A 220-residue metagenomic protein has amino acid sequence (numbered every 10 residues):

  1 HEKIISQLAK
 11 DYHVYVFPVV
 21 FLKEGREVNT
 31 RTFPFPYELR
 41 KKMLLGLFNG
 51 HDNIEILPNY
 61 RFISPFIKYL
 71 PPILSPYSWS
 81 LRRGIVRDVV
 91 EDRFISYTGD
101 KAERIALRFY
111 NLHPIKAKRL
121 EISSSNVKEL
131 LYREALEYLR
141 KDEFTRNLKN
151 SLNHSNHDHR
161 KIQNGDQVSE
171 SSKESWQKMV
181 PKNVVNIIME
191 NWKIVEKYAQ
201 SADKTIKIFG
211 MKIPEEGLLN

Functional and structural regions predicted by a protein language model:
H1-N220: Nucleotidyltransferase catalytic core that binds NTPs
